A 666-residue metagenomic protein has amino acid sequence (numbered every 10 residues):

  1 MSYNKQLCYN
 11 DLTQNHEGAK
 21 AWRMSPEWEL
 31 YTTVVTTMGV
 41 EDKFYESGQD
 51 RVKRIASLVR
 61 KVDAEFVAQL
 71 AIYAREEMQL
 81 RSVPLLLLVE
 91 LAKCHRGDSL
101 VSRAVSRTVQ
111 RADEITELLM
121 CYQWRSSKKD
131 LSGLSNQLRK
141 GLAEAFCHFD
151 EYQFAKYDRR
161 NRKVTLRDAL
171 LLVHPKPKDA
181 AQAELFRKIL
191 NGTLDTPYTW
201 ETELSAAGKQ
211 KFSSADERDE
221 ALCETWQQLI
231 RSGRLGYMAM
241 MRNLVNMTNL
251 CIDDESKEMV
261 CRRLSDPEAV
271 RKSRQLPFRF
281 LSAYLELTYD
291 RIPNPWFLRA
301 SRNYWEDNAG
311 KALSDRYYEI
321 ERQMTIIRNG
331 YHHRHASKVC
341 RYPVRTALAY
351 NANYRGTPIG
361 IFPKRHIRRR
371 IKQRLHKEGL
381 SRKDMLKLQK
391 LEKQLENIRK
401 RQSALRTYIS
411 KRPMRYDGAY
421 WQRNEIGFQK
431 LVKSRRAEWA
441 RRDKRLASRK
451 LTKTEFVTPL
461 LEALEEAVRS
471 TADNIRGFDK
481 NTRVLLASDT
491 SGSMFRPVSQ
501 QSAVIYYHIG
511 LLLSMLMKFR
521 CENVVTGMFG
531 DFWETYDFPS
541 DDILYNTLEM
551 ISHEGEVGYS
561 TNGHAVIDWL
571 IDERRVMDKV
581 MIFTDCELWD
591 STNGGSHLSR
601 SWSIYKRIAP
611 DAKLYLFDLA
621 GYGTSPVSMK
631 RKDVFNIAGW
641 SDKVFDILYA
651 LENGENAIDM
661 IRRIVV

Functional and structural regions predicted by a protein language model:
M1-V504, F519-V666: Long lumenal/extracellular ectodomains of secretory and single-pass membrane proteins
Y507: Short basic/aromatic active-site micro-motif
